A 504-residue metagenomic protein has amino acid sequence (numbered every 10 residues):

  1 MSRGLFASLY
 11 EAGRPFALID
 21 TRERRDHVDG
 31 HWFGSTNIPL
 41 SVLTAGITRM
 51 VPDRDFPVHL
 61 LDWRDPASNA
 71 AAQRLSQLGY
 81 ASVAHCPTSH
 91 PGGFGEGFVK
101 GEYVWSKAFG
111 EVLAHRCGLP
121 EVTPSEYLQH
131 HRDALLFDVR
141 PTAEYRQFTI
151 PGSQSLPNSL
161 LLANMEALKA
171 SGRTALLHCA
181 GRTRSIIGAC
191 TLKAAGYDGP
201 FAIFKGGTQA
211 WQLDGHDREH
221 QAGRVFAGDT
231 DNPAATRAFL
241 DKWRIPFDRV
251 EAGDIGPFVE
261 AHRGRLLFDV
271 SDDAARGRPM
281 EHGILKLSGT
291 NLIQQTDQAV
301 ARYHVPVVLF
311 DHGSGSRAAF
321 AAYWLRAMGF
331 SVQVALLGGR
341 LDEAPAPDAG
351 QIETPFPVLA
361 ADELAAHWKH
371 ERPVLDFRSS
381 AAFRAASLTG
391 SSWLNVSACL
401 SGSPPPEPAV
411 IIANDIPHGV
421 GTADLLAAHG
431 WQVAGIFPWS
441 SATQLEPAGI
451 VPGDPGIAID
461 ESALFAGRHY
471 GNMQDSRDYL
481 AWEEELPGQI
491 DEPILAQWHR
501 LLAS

Functional and structural regions predicted by a protein language model:
M1-A17, T21-L135, V139-L266, V270-P373 (+1 more regions): Rhodanese-like catalytic fold shared by cysteine-dependent sulfurtransferases and DSP/PTP-type phosphatases
